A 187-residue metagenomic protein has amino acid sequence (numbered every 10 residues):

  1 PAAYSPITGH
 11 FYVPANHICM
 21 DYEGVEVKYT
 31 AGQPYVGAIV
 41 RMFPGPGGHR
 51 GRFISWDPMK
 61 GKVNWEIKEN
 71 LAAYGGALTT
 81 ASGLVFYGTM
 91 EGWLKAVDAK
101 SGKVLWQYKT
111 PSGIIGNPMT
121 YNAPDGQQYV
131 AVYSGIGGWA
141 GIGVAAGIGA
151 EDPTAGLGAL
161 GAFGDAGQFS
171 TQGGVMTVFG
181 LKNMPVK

Functional and structural regions predicted by a protein language model:
P1-H17: Long, low-complexity segments enriched in small/aliphatic residues
I18, Y22-A72, L78-I115, M119-K187: Extracytoplasmic/lumenal domain signature
